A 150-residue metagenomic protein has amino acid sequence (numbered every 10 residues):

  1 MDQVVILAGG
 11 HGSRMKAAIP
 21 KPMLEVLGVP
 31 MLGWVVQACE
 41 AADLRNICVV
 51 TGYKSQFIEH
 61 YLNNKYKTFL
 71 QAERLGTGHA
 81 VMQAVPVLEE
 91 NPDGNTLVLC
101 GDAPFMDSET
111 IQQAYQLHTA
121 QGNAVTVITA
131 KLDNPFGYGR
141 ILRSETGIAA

Functional and structural regions predicted by a protein language model:
M1-A17: N-terminal nucleotide-binding beta1-loop-alpha1 segment
Q3-L7, V29-L99, F105-Q116: Conserved N-terminal catalytic core of the sugar/cofactor nucleotidyltransferase
G10, D102, K131: Active-site glycine-centered loops adjacent to acidic/histidine catalytic or metal-binding residues that shape
R14, P104-F105: A short, conserved beta-strand element in the Rossmann-like catalytic core that flanks the donor/metal-binding loop
K16, A41, E89-N91, V98 (+3 more regions): Solvent-exposed alpha-helices and their adjacent loops that cap or buttress functional pockets in soluble metabolic
I19-E25: Short glycine-enriched, charge-decorated loop/helix-capping segments at active-site entrances that position
M23, T68, V125-V127: Conserved beta-strand scaffold positions in the cores of enzyme catalytic domains, especially in NTP/NDP-utilizing
M106-A150: Conserved core of the sugar-phosphate nucleotidyltransferase
